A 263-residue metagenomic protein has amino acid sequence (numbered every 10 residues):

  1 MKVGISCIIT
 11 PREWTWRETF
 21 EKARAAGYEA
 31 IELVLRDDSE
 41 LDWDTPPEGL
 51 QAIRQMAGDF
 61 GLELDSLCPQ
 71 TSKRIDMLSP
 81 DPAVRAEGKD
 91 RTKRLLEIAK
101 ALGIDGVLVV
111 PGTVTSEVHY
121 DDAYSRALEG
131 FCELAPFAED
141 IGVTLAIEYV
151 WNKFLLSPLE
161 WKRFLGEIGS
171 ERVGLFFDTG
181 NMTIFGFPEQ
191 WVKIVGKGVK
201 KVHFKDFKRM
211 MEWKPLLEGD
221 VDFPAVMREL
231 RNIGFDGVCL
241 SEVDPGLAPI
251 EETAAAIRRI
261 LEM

Functional and structural regions predicted by a protein language model:
M1-G4, E13-E29, P158-G174, G180-M263: Histidine-acidic metal/acid-base catalytic patches
M1-K100, S170, K197, D244 (+1 more regions): N-terminal pre-domain/capping segments
S6-T10, V34-R36, P69-S72, G112-V114 (+4 more regions): Active-site beta-loop-alpha junctions enriched in small/polar residues
R17, M56-E63, I75-F177, M182: Active-site acidic/histidine proton-transfer and metal-coordination neighborhood in alpha/beta enzyme cores
I31-E32, D65-L67, V107-L108, V202 (+1 more regions): Hydrophobic residues within beta-strands of alpha/beta enzymes
D42-P46, M77-A83, V118-A123, G186-E189 (+1 more regions): Short, solvent-exposed loop/turn segments at secondary-structure boundaries
E48-D59, G130-A138, W191-I194, A225-E229: Catalytic-core regions built around general acid/base machinery
